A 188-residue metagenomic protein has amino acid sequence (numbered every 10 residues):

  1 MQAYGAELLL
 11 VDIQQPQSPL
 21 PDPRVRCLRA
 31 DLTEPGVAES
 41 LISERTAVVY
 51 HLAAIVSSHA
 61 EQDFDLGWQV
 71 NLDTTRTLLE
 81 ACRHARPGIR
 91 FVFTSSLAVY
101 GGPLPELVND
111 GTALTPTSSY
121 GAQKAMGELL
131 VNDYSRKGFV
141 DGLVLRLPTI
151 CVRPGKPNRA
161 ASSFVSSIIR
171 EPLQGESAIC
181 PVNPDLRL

Functional and structural regions predicted by a protein language model:
M1-V48: N-terminal Rossmann/SDR dinucleotide-binding element
V11, V49-I55, F91-L97, G101-P103 (+1 more regions): SDR active-site strand-loop-helix element
L32-V70: NAD(P)H-binding glycine-rich loop region in Rossmannoid oxidoreductase-like domains and their noncatalytic homologs
T33, Q62, L66-T77, L114 (+1 more regions): Glycine-rich NAD(P)-binding loop of the Rossmann-fold in SDR/ketoreductase-type enzymes
E61, P148-P157, S167-L188: A conserved pocket-lining segment of Rossmann-fold NAD(P)-dependent short-chain dehydrogenase/reductase
R76-S118: Conserved Rossmann-fold NAD(P)-dependent oxidoreductase catalytic core, especially the SDR/UDP-sugar
Y100-G101, T115-S119, V140-S163: Flexible, glycine-rich beta-alpha linker
G102, T117-L143, P172-L173: Active-site Tyr-X1-5-Lys
